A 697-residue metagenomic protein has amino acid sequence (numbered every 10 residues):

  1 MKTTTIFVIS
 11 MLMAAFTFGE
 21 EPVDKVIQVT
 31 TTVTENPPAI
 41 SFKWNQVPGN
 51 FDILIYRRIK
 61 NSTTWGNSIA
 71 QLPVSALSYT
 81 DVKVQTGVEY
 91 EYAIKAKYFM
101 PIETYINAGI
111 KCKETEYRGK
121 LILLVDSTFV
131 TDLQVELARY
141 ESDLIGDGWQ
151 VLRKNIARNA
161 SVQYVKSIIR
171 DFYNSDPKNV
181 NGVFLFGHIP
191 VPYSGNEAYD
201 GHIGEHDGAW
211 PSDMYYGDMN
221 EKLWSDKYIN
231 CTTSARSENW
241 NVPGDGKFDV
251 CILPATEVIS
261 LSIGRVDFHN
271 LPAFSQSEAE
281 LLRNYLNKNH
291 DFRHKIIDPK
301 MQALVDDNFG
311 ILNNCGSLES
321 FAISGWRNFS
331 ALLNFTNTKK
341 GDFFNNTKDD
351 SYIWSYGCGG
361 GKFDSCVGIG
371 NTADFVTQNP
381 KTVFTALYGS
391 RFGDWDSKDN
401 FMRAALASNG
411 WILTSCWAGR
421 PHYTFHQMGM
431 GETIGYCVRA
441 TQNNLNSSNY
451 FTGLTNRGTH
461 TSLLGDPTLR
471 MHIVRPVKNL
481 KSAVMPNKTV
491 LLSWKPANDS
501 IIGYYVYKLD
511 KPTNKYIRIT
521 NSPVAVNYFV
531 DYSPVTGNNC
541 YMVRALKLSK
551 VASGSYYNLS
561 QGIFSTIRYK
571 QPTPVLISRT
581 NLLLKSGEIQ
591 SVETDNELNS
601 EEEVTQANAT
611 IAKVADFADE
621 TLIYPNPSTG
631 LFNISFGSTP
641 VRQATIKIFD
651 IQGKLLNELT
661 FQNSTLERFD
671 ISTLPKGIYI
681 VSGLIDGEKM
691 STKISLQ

Functional and structural regions predicted by a protein language model:
M1-P22: Bacterial Sec-dependent N-terminal signal peptides
P22-V29, V474-S482, D616-T621: Proline-enriched interdomain boundary motifs that mark the N-terminal boundary and often initiate the first structured
P37-N50, K488-S500: Conserved aromatic anchor
G49-N67, S500-Y516: Extracellular low-complexity, O-glycosylation-prone stalks/linkers
I69-S75, I519-A525, E658-N663: Short beta-strand segments within Ig-like beta-sandwich modules, predominantly Fibronectin type-III
L77-Y79, N527-F529, T665-F669: Short strand-edge motifs at loop-to-beta-strand transitions and within beta-strands of extracellular beta-rich domains
T80-E91, K95-N498, I502-Y507, N514-N521 (+2 more regions): Cysteine-dependent hydrolase recognition
Q134, K508, L598-Y624, S628-Q697: C-terminal outer-membrane/trafficking sorting elements
